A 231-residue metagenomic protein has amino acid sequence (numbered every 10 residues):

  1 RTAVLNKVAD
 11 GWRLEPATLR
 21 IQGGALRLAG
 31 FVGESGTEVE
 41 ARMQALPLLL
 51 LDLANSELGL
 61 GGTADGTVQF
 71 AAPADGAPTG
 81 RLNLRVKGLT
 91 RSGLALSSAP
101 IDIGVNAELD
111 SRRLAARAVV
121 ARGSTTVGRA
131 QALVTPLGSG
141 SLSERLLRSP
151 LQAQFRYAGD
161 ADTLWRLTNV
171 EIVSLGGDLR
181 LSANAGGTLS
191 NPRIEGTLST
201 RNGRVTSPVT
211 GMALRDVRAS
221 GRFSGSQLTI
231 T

Functional and structural regions predicted by a protein language model:
R1-T231: Interface amphipathic segments
